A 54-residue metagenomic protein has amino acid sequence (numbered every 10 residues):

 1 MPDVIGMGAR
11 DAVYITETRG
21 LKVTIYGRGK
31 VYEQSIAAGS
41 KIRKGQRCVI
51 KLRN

Functional and structural regions predicted by a protein language model:
M1-N54: Ligand-recognition elements built from short beta-strands and adjacent flexible loops
